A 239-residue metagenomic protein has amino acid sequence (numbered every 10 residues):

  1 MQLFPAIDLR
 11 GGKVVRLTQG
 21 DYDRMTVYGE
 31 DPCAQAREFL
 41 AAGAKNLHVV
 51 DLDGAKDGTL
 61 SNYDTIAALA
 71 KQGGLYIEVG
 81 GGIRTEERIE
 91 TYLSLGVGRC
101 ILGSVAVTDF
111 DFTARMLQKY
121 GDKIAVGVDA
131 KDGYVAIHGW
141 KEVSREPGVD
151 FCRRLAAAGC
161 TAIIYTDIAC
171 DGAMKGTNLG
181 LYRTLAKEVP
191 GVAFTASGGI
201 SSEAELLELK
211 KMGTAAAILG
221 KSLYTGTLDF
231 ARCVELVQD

Functional and structural regions predicted by a protein language model:
Q2-A6, N46, G74-E78, G98-I101 (+5 more regions): Structural preference for beta-strand elements that scaffold enzyme active sites
D8, F39, L47, Y92 (+5 more regions): Conserved, mostly hydrophobic/aromatic
G11, Q19-D23, E90-L93, V97-D171: Conserved anion-binding
N46-D64, S104, Y165-K175: Glycine-rich, proline-tolerant flexible connector loops at the mouths of alpha/beta enzymes
D53, G58-Q118: Glycine/small-residue-rich loop that forms an oxyanion/phosphate-binding "nest" at active or ligand-binding sites
L60-A67, K141-D150, K175-T184: Charged helix-capping and loop-helix junction motifs
Q72-G73, I77-R99, G180-A216: Catalytic cores of alpha/beta
I83, T91-F112, D167-C170, G198-S202 (+1 more regions): Glycine-rich phosphate-binding active-site loops on the catalytic face of alpha/beta enzymes
